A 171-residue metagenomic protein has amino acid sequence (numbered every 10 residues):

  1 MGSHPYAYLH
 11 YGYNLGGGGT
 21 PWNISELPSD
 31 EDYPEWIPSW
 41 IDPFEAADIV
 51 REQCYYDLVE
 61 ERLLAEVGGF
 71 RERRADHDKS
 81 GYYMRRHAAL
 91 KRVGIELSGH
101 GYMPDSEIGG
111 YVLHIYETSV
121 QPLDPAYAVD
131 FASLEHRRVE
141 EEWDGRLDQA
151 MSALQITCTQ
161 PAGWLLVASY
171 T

Functional and structural regions predicted by a protein language model:
M1-S152, I156-T157, Y170-T171: Acidic (Asp/Glu-rich) sequence patches and key acidic residues that form negatively charged surfaces used
A162-Y170: Core of folded catalytic or high-affinity ligand/protein-binding domains in predominantly eukaryotic proteins
